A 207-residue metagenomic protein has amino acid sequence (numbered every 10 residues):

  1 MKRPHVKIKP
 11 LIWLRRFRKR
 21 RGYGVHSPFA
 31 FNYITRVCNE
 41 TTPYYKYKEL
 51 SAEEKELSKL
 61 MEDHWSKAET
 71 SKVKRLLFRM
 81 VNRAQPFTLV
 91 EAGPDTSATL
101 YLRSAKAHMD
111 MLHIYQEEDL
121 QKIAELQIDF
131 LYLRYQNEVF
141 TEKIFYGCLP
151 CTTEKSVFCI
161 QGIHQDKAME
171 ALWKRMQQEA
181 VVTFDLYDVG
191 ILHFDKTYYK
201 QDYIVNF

Functional and structural regions predicted by a protein language model:
M1-Y132, Q136-T153, H164-F207: A short alpha-helical cap/connector motif
S156: Glycine-centered, small-residue-biased loops immediately flanking beta-strands in adenine/cofactor-binding cores
